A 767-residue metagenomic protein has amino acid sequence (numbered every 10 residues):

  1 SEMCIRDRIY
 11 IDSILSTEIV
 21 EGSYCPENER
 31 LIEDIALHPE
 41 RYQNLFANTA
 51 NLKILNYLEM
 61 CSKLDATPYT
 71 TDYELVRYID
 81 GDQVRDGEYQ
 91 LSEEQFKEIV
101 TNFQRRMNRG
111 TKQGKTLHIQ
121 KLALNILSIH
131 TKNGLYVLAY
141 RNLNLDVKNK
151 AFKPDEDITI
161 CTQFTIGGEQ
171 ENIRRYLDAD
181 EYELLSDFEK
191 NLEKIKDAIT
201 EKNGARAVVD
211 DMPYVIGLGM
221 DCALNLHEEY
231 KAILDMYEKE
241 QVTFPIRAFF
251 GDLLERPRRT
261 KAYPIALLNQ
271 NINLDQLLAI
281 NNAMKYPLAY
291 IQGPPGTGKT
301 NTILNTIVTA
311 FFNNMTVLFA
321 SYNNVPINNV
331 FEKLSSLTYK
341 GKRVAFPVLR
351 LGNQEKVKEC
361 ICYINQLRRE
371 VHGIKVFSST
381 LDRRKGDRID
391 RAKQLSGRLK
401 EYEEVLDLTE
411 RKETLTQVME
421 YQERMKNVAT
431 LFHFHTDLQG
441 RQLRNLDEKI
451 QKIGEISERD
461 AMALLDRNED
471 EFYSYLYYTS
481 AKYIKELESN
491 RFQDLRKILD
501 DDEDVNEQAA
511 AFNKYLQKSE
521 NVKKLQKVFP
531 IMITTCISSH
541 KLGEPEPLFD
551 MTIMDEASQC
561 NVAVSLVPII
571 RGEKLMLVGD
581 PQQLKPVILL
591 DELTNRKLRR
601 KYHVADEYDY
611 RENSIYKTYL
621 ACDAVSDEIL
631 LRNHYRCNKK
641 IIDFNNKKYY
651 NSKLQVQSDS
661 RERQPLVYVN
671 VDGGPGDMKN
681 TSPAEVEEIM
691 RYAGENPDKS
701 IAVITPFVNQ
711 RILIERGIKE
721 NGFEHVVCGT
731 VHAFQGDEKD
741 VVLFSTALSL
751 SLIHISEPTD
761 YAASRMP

Functional and structural regions predicted by a protein language model:
E2-R8, I753-D760: Conserved small/polar residues in nucleotide/adenosyl-binding loops
I9-N51, K63, Y69, Y78 (+8 more regions): Conserved P-loop NTPase motor core of helicases/translocases
G22-I35, V137-N142, V147-N282, C360-I374 (+3 more regions): Pre-P-loop entry segment of helicase/translocase ATPase cores
Q43-E156: Non-catalytic protein-protein interaction scaffold segments in large eukaryotic complex-forming proteins
I280-Y286, A310-F311: Phosphate-binding P-loop
L288-N305: Walker A/P-loop
F312-V317: Conserved SF1/SF2 helicase motif Ia
I537-M554, S558-S756: Conserved helicase motor core of SF1/SF2 NTP-dependent helicases
